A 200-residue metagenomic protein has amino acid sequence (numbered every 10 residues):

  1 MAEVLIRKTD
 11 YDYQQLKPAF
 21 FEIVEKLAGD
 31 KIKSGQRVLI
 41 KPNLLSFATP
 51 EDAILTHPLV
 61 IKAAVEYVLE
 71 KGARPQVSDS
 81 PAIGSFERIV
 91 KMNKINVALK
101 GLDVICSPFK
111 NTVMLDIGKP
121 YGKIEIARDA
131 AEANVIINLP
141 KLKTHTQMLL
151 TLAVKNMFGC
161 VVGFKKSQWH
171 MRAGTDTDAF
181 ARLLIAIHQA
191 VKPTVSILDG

Functional and structural regions predicted by a protein language model:
M1-G200: N-terminal and secondary-structure boundary signal
